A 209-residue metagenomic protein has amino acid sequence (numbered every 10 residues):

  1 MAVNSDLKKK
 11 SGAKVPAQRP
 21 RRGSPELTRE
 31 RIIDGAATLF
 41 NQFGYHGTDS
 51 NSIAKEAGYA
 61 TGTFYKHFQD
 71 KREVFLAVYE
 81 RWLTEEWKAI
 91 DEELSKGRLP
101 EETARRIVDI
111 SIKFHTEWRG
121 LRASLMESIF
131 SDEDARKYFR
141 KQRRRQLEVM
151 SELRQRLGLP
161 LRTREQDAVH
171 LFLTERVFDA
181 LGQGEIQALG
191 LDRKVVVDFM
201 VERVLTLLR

Functional and structural regions predicted by a protein language model:
M1-F43, S50-E56, E73: Basic, helix-initiating cap at the start of DNA-binding domains
N4-K8, R162-G184, D192-T206: Hydrophobic alpha-helical segments that form the core of small-molecule binding pockets and/or dimer interfaces
E26-D34, H46-G47, K55-G58, H67-D91 (+1 more regions): An amphipathic alpha-helix adjacent to DNA-recognition modules
H46-G47, L159-R162: Short, charged helix-capping/linker segments at alpha-helix termini
G62: Key DNA-contact positions within bacterial/archaeal DNA-binding proteins
E73, A77, R81, K88-E117 (+3 more regions): Hydrophobic alpha-helical connector segments
T84-W87, D109-E117, E133-G158, E165-V169 (+2 more regions): Amphipathic alpha-helical packing segments from all-alpha helical-bundle domains
I112-D134, S151, D179-Q187: Amphipathic alpha-helical segments used for helix-helix packing
